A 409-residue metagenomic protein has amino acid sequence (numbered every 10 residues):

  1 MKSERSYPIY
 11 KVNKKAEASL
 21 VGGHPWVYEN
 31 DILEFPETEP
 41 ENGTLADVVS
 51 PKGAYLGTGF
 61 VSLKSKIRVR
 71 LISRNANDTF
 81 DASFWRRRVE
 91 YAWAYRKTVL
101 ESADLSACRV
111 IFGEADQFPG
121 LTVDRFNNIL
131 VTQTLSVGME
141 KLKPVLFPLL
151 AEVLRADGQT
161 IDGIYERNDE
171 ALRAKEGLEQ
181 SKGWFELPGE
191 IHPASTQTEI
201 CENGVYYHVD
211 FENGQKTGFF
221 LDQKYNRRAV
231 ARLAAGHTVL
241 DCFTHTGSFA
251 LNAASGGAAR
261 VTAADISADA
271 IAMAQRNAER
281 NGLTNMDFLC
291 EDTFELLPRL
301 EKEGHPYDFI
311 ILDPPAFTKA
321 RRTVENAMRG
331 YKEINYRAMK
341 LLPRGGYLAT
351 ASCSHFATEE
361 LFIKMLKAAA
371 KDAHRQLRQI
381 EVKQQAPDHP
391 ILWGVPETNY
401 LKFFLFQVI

Functional and structural regions predicted by a protein language model:
M1-N127: Non-catalytic accessory regions of SAM-dependent methyltransferases
I111-D124, P144-F219: Non-catalytic substrate-recognition/targeting regions of SAM-dependent transferases
G236-H245: Conserved class I S-adenosyl-L-methionine
T246-A259: Conserved SAM-binding loop of SAM-dependent methyltransferases across substrates and taxa, primarily the Class I
R260-D265: Conserved SAM-binding motif I beta-strand of class I
D269-I311: S-adenosyl-L-methionine
Y307-R337: Mobile active-site "lid"/loop adjacent to the S-adenosyl-L-methionine
E333, Y347-I409: C-terminal catalytic and target-recognition region of SAM-dependent MTase-like enzymes, primarily methyltransferases
